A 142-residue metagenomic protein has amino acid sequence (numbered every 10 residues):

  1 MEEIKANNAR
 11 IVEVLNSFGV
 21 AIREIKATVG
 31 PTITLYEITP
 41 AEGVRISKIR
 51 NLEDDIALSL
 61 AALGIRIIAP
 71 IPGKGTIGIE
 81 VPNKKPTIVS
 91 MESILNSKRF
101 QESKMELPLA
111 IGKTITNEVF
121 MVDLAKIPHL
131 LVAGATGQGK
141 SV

Functional and structural regions predicted by a protein language model:
M1-L131: N-terminal "pre-motor" subdomain/linker immediately upstream of P-loop NTPase catalytic cores
I71, T136-G137: The conserved Walker
K140: Conserved lysine of the Walker
